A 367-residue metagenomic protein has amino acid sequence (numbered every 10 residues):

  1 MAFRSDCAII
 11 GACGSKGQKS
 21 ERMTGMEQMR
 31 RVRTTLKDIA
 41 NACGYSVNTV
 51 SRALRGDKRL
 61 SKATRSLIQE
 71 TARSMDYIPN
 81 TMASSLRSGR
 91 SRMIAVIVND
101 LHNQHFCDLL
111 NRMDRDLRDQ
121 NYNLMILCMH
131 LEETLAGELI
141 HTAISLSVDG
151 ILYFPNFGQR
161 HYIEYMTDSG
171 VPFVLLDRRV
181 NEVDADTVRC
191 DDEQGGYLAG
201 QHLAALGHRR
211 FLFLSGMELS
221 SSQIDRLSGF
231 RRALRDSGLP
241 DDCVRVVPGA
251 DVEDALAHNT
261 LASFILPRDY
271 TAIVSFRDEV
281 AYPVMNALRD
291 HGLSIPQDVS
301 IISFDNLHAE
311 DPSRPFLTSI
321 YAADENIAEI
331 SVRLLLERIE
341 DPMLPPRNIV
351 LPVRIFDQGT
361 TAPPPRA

Functional and structural regions predicted by a protein language model:
A2-R31, G89-Q201, A205, L261-P267 (+1 more regions): Alpha-helical recognition/docking segments in bacterial nutrient-uptake and carbohydrate-utilization systems
A2-R90, R366: N-terminal helix-turn-helix DNA-binding module of bacterial transcription factors
S5, N259-A367: Flexible loop/turn connectors
A42, V47-R52, L86-H102, H202 (+1 more regions): Short beta-strand segments enriched in small/hydrophobic residues
S46, D149, H208-R210, T271: Short acidic/polar active-site loop segments enriched in Thr and Asp
V98-D108, I126-L135, R178, V188-L198 (+6 more regions): Hinge/beta->alpha junction and helix N-cap segments in small-molecule ligand-binding domains
R209-R210, D241-V244, S294-I301: Short acidic capping loops at alpha-helix termini that bridge into adjacent secondary structure
